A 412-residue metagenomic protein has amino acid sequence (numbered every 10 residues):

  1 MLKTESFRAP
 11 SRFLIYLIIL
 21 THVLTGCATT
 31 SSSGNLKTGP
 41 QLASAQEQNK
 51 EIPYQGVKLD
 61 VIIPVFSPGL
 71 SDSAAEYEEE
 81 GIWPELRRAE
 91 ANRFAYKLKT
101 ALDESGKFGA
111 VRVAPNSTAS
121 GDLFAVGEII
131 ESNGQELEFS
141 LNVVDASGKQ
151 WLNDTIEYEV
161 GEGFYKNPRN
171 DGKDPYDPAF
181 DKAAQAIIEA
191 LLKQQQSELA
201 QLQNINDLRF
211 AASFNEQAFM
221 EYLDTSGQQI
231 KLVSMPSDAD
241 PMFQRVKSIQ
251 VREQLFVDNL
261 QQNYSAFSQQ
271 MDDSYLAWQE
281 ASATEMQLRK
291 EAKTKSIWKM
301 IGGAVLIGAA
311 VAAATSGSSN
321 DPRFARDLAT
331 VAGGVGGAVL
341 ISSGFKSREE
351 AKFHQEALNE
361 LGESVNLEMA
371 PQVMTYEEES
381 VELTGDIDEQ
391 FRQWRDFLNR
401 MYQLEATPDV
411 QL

Functional and structural regions predicted by a protein language model:
L2-L14: Bacterial N-terminal signal peptides that target proteins for export
H22-G26: C-terminal motif of bacterial Sec signal peptides marking the signal peptidase cleavage site
A28-G56, V160-I297, A312-P322, I341-L412: C-terminal/domain-edge helix-coil "capping" segments
V57-A119, K182, A186, E280 (+1 more regions): N-terminal segment of the mature soluble domain
V57-V61, K107, G121-A125, Q135-F139 (+1 more regions): Envelope-exposed proteins and targeting segments
A114-I129, Q203-R209: Acidic helix-start/capping segments at beta-turn-to-alpha-helix junctions
V126-K166: Amphipathic beta-strand/beta-sheet edge segments enriched in Tyr/Trp
I297-A312, D327-F345: Membrane-active amphipathic alpha-helices enriched in small hydrophobic residues
